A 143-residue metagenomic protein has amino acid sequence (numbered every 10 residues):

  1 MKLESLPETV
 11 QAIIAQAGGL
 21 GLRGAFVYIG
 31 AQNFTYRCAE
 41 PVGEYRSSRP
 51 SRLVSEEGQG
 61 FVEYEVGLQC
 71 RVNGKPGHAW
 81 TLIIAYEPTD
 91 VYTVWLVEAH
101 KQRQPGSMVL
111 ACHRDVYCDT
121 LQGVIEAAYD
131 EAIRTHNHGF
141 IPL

Functional and structural regions predicted by a protein language model:
K2-P76: Negatively charged, low-complexity tracts enriched in Asp/Glu with abundant Ser/Thr
E4-E8, A12, H100-L143: Mixed-charge, Lys/Arg-enriched low-complexity segments
G77-L82: Short, surface-exposed coil-to-beta transition loops
A85-T89: Short beta-strand micro-motifs enriched in acidic
D90-Q102: Short, surface-exposed beta-strand/strand-loop-strand elements in extracellular ectodomains
